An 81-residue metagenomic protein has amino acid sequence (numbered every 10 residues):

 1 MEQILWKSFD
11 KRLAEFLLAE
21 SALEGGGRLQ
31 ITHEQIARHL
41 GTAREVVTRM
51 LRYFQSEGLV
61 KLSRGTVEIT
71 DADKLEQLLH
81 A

Functional and structural regions predicted by a protein language model:
M1-S8: A small-molecule sensor/coupling module
F9-R12, L18-A81: Phosphate-/nucleic-acid-contacting segments
